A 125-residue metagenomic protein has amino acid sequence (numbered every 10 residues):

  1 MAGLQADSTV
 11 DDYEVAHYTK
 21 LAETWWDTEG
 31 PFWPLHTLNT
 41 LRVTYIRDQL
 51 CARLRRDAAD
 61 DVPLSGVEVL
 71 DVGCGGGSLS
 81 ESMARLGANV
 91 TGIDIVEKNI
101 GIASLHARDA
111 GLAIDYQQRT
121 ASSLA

Functional and structural regions predicted by a protein language model:
M1-F32: N-terminal, positively charged/glycine-rich alpha-helical extensions of SAM-dependent methyltransferases
G3-Q5, A52-A58, V72: N-terminal alpha-helical modules
T28-F32, V62, R85: A short, mixed-charge helix-start or loop-turn motif at secondary-structure junctions
T37-S65: Conserved alpha-helix/loop element of class I SAM-dependent methyltransferases that forms part of the SAM/SAH-binding
E68-L70, G76-S123: Class I SAM-dependent methyltransferase SAM/SAH-binding core
